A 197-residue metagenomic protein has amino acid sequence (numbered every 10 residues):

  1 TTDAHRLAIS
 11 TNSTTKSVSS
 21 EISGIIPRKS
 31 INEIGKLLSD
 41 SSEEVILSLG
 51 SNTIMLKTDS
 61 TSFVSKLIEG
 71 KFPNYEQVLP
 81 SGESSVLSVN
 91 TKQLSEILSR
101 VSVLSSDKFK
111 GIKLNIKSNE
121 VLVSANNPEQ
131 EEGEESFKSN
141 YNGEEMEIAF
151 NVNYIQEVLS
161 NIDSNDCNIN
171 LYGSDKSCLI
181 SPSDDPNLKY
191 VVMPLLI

Functional and structural regions predicted by a protein language model:
T1-I9, S17-I68, E83-I197: DNA polymerase processivity clamps
K71: Glycine-rich, pocket-lining loop/helix-strand segments that form or immediately flank
V78-G82: Short hinge/gating elements
